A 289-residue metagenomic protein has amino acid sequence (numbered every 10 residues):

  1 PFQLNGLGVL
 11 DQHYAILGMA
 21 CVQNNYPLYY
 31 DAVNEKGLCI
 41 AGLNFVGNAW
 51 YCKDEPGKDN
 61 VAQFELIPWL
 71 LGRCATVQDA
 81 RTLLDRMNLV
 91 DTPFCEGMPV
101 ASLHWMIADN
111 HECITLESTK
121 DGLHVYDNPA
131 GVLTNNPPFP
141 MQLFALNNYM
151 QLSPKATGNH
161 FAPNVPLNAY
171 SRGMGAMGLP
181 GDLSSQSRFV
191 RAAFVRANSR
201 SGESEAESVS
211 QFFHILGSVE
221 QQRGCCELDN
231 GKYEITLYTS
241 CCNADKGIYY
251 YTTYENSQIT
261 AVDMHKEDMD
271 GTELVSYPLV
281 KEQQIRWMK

Functional and structural regions predicted by a protein language model:
P1-K58, R86-M87, D91, S276-P278 (+1 more regions): A contiguous strand-loop segment
Y29-Y30, H104, T115, T239-C241: Short, surface-exposed charged micro-motifs
N34-K36, A108-E112, E117-G122, D127-P129 (+1 more regions): Short acidic-glycine loop/turn motifs at beta-strand connectors
I40-G42, V125, Y249-Y251: Short hydrophobic/aromatic-rich beta-strand segments that constitute the beta-sheet cores of beta-sandwich/beta-barrel
V46-N48, D121-H124, G131, E255-I259: Short, surface-exposed beta-strand-loop junctions and turns on beta-sheet-rich folds
G57-P93, E205-H214: Proteins synthesized as precursors that undergo proteolytic processing into mature forms
V77, R81-S118: Aromatic- and glycine-enriched pocket-lining scaffold segments that form the walls of small-molecule binding clefts
T92-C95, V100-A101, D109-E112, L133-K289: C-terminus-biased signal that marks the final domain/tail of proteins
